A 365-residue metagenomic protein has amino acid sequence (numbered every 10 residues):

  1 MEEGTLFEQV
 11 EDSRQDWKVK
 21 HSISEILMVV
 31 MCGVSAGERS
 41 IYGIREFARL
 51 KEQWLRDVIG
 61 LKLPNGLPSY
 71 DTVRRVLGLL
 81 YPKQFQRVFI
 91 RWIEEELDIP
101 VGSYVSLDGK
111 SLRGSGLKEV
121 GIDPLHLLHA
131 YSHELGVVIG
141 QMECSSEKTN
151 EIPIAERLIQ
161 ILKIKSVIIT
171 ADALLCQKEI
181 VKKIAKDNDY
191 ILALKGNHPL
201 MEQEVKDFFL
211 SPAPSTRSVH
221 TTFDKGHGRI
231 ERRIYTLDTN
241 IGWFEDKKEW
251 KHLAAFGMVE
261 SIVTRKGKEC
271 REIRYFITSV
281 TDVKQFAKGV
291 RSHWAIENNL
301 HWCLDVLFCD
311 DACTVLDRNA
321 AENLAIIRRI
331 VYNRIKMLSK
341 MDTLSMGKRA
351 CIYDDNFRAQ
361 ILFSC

Functional and structural regions predicted by a protein language model:
E2-G4, D16-A171, C176-I180, M341: Conserved, well-structured functional cores that handle cations and Mg-NTP chemistry
E8-R14: Active-site flanking loop/helix segments enriched in acidic
V10, R49-K51, C303-C365: A short, flexible helix-boundary coil/loop motif
V29, D108, G136, Y190 (+3 more regions): A residue-level signal for conserved active-site and pocket-lining positions in enzyme catalytic cores
V181-N188: Short, surface-exposed basic-aromatic patches at helix termini and helix-loop junctions that form
I191-S292: An anionic, glycine-rich sequence signature occurring as long contiguous blocks
F256-I335: A C-terminal functional module that forms or caps the active site or interfaces directly with catalytic machinery
